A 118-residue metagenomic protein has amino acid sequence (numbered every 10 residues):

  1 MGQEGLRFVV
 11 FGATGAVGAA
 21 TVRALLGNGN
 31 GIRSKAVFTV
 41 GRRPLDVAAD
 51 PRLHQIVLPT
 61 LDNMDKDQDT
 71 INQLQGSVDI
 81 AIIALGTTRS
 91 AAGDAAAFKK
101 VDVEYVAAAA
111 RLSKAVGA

Functional and structural regions predicted by a protein language model:
M1-G2, Q55: Classical N-terminal secretory signal peptides
G2-R33: N-terminal Rossmann NAD(P)H-binding glycine-rich loop of SDR-like oxidoreductase domains
F8, T39, P51-A108, L112-V116: NAD(P)H-binding glycine-rich loop region in Rossmannoid oxidoreductase-like domains and their noncatalytic homologs
G15, P44, R89: Short, glycine/serine-rich, charged loops/turns that create anion-binding and catalytic segments at active sites
G18, V47-A48: Eukaryotic short linear interaction motifs
I32, A48-D50: Short, well-ordered coil/turn elements that cap or connect secondary structure elements
R33-S34, V116-A118: A short helix->loop->beta-strand "cap" motif at the edges of active sites that frequently abuts
T39-D46: Short, polar loop motifs at secondary-structure junctions
